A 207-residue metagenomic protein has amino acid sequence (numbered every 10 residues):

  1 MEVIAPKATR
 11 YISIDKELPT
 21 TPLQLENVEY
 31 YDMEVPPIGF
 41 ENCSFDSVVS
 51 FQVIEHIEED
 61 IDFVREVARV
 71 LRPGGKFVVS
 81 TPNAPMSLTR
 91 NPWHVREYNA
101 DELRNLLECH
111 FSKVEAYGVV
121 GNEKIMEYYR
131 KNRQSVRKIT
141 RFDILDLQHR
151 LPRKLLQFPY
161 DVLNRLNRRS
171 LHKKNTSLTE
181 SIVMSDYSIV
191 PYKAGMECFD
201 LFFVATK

Functional and structural regions predicted by a protein language model:
M1-A8: Conserved SAM-binding loop of SAM-dependent methyltransferases across substrates and taxa, primarily the Class I
E2, P19-L23: Short, charged/polar "capping" segments at the starts of alpha-helices and the immediately preceding loops
A8-T9, G75: A short helix->loop->beta-strand "cap" motif at the edges of active sites that frequently abuts
R10-D15: Conserved SAM-binding motif I beta-strand of class I
K16, Q24, Y30-Y31, P36 (+2 more regions): S-adenosyl-L-methionine-dependent methyltransferase catalytic module, highlighting the catalytic core
P36-V48: A short acidic, Gly/Pro-enriched loop at the edge of an enzyme's catalytic core that lines a small-molecule cofactor
D46-E59: A short SAM/SAH-binding and catalytic strip from SAM-dependent methyltransferases
